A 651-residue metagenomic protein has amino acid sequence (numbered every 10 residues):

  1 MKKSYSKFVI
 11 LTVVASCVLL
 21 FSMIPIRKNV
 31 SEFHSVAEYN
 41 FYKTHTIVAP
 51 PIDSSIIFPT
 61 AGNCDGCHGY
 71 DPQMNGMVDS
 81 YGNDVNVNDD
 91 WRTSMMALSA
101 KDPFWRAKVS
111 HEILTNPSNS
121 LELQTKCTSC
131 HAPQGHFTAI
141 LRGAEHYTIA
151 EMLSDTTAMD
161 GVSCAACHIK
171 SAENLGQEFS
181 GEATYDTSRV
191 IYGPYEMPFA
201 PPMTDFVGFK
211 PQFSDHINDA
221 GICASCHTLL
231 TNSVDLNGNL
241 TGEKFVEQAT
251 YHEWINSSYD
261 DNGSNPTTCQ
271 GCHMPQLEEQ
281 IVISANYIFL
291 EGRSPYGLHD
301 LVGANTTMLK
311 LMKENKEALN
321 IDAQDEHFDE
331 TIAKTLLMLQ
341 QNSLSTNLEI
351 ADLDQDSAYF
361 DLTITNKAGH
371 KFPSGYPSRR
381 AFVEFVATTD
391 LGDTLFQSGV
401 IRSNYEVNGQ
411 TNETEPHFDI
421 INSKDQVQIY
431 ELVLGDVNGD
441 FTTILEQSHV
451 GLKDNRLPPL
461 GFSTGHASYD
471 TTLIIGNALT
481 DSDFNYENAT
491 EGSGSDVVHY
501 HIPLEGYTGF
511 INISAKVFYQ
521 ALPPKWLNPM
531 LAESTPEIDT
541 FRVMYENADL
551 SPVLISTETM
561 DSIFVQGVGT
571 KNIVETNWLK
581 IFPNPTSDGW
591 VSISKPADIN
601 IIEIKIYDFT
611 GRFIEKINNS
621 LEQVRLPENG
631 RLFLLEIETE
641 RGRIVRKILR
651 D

Functional and structural regions predicted by a protein language model:
M1-E32, V568-T570: Bacterial Sec-dependent N-terminal signal peptides
H34-I47, Q73-F104, K108-V109, A144-D483 (+2 more regions): Primarily the internal scaffold of c-type cytochrome electron-transfer domains, especially repeated/multiheme c-type
I47-G82: N-terminal-proximal low-complexity accessory segments that begin disordered and transition into the first
S54-G62, S120, Q124, M159-G161 (+2 more regions): Residues immediately within or flanking Cys/His clusters that coordinate Zn2+ in small zinc-binding modules
Q124, S129-L141, Y147: Conserved, well-structured interaction surfaces
F382, F510-S514, L632-L634: Short, conserved beta-strand segments of beta-strand-rich sandwich/propeller modules, principally
I563-E575: Low-complexity, Pro/Thr/Ser/Gly/Ala-rich linker/spacer regions in secreted, extracellular modular proteins
I573-F582, T586-D651: C-terminal outer-membrane/trafficking sorting elements
